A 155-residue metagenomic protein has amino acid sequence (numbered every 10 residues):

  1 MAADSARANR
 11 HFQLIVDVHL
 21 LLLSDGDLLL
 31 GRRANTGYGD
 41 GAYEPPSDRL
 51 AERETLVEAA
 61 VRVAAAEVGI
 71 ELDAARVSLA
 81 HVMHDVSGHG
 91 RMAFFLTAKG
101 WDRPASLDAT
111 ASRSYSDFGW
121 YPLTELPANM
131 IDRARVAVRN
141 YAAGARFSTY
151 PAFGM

Functional and structural regions predicted by a protein language model:
M1-H19: Acidic, metal-coordinating catalytic segment for phosphate/diphosphate chemistry, firing primarily on the Nudix
F12-L14, G39, G90: Residue-level preference for beta-strand/loop junctions
G37-Y43: A conserved beta-turn-beta hairpin within the catalytic core of GNAT-like acetyltransferases that forms part
R49-A75, M83-A137: Unchanged
R139-M155: Charged phosphate-binding loop/patch that engages nucleotide di/tri-phosphates or the phosphate backbone of nucleic
